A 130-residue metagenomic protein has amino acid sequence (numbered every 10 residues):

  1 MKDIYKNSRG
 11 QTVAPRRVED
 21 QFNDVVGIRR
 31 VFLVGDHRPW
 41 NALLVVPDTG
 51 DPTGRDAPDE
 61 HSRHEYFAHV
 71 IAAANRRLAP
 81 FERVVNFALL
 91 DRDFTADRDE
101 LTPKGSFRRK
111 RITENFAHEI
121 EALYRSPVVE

Functional and structural regions predicted by a protein language model:
M1-E82, D93, D97-R98: AMP-binding/adenylate-forming catalytic core of the ANL superfamily
R30-L33, P39, A73-E130: Conserved C-terminal "lid"/linker of ANL adenylate-forming enzymes
